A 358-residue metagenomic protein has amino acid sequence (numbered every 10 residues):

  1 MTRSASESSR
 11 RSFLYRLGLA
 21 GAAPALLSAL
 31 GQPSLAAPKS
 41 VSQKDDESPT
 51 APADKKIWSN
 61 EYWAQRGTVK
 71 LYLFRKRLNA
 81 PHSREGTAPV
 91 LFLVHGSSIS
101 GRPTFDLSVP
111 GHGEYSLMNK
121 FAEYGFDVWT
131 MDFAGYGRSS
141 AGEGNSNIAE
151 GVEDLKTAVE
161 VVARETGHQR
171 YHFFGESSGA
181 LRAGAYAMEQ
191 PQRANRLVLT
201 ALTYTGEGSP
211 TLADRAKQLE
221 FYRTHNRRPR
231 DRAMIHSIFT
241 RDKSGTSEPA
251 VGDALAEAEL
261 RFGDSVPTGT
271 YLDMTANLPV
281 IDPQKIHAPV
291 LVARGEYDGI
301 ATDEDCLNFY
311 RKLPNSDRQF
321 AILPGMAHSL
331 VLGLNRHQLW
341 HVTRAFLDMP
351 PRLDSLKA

Functional and structural regions predicted by a protein language model:
M1-S12, L35: N-terminal secretory signal peptides
D46-S83: N-terminal cap/lid segment of alpha/beta-hydrolase-fold proteins
H82-E123: Short, surface-exposed "cap/lid" segments of acyl-processing enzymes
E153-Q169: Conserved acidic catalytic loop of the alpha/beta-hydrolase fold
Q169-R170, F174, S178-T205: Conserved hydrolase catalytic core segment
G208-A293: Alpha/beta-hydrolase
G299-D305: Conserved alpha/beta-hydrolase "acid-adjacent" motif
M326-R336: Catalytic histidine-centered segment of alpha/beta-hydrolase-like enzymes
